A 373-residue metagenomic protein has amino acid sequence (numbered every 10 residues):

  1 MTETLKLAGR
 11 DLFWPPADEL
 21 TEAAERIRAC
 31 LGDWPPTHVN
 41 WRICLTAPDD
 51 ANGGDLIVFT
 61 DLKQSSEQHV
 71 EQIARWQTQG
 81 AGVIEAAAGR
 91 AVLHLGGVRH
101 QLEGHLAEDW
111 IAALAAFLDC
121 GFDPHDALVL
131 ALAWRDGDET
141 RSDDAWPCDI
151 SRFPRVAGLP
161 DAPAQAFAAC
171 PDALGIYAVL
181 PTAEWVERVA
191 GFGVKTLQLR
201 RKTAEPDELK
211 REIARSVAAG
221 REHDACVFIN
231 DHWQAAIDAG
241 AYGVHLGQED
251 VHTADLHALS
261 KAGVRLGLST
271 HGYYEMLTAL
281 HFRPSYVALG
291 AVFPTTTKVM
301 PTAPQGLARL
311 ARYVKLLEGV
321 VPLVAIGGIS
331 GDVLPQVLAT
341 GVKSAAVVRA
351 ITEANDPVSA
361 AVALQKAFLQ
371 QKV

Functional and structural regions predicted by a protein language model:
T2-N52, W76, G80, D126-D172 (+1 more regions): Charged C-terminal helix
L31, L45-G53, I57-V58, H69-Q72 (+2 more regions): N-terminal positively charged helical leader segments and presequences
W41, I57-V58, D172-L180, L197-L199 (+6 more regions): Hydrophobic faces of well-ordered beta-strands that scaffold small-molecule active sites in alpha/beta enzyme cores
D55-E103, T278: Conserved phosphate-donor
E103-P124: Short, small-residue alpha-helix embedded
C120-D123, D138-D143, R200-R201, Q248-A258 (+3 more regions): Glycine-rich phosphate-binding active-site loops on the catalytic face of alpha/beta enzymes
K210-D231, Q248, L256-H271, A303-G331 (+1 more regions): Alpha-helix-loop-beta-strand connector modules within alpha/beta enzyme cores
V227-Y242, H271-R283, V314-V324, I329-V347 (+1 more regions): Catalytic cores of alpha/beta
